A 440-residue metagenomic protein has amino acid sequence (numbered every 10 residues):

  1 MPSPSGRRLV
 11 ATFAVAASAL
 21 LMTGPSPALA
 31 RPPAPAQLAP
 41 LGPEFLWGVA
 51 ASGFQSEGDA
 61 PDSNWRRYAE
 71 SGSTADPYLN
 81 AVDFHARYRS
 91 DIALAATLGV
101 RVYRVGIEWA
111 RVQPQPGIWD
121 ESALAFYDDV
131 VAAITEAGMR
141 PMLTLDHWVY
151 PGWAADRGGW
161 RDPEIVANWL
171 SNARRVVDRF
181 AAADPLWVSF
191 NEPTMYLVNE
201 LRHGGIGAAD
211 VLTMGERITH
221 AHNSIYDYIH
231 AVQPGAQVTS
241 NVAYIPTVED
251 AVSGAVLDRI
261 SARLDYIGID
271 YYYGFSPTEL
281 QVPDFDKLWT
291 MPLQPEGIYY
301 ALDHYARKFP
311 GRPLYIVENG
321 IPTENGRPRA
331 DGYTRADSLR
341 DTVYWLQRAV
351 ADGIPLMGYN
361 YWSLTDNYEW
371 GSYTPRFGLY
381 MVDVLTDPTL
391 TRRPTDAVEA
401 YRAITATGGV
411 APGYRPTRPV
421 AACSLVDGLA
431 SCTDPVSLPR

Functional and structural regions predicted by a protein language model:
M1-A30: Secretory targeting and sorting signals
T12, A50-S52, G106-A110: Acidic/polar N-terminal loop/beta-strand segments that form early-domain functional surfaces
P33-R67, G72, P116, A125-A330 (+1 more regions): Active-site region of glycoside hydrolase catalytic domains
T74-A86: Active-site mouth loops of central-metabolism enzymes
D83-E108: Catalytic domains of carbohydrate-active enzymes, especially glycoside hydrolases
I107-W119: Glycine-rich, proline-tolerant flexible connector loops at the mouths of alpha/beta enzymes
